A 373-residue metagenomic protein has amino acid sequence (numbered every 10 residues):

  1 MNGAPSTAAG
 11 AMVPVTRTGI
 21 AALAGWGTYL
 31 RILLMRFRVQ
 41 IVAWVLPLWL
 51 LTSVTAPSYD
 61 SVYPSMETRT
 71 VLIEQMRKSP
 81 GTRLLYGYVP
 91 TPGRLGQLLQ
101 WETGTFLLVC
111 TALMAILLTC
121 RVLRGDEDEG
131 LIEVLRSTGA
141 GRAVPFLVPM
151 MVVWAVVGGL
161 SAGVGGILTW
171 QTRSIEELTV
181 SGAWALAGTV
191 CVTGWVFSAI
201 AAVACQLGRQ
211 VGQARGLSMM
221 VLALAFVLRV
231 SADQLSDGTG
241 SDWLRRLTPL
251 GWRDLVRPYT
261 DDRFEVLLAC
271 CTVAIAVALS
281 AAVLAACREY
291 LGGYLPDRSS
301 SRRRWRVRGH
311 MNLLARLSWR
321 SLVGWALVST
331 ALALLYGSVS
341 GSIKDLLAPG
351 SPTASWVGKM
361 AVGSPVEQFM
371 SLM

Functional and structural regions predicted by a protein language model:
N2-G3, A9-A11, T16, Y59-P92 (+3 more regions): Terminal transmembrane helical anchor/hairpin motif
N2-T28, G238-L244, P296-R308: Short, membrane-interfacial amphipathic segments enriched in basic
N2-V15, M151-R209: Secretory targeting signals
F37-V45, R142-Q171, L322: Selective transmembrane-helix segments that form parts of the transport pathway or gating/packing helices in multipass
R38-G81, L107-A112, L217-S231, S321-K344: Hydrophobic alpha-helical transmembrane segments of multi-pass membrane transport/permease proteins
W44-L48, A115, L255-R308, L317-A333: Alpha-helical transmembrane segments of multi-pass membrane transporters/translocases
L98-D126, V164, M370-M373: Long, hydrophobic alpha-helical segments
C120-A155: Helix-loop-helix units of permease transmembrane domains in multi-pass membrane transporters, especially ABC
